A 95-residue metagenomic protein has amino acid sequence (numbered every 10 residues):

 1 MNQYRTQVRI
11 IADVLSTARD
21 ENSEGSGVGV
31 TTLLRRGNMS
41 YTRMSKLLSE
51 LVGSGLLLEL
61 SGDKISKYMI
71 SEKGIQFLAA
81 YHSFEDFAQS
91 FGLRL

Functional and structural regions predicted by a protein language model:
M1-L15: Short alpha-helical segments that sit at the start of domains
Y4, N38-G53: Short amphipathic alpha-helical interaction segments
A12-S23, H82: Short, locally clustered residues in the helix-turn-helix/winged-helix DNA-binding domain
S23-R36: Short acidic, hydrophobic short linear motifs in intrinsically disordered regions
S61-K67: Short, Lys/Arg-rich nucleic-acid/phosphate-binding segment
H82-L95: Amphipathic alpha-helical dimerization/coiled-coil segments that flank or bridge DNA-binding/regulatory modules
